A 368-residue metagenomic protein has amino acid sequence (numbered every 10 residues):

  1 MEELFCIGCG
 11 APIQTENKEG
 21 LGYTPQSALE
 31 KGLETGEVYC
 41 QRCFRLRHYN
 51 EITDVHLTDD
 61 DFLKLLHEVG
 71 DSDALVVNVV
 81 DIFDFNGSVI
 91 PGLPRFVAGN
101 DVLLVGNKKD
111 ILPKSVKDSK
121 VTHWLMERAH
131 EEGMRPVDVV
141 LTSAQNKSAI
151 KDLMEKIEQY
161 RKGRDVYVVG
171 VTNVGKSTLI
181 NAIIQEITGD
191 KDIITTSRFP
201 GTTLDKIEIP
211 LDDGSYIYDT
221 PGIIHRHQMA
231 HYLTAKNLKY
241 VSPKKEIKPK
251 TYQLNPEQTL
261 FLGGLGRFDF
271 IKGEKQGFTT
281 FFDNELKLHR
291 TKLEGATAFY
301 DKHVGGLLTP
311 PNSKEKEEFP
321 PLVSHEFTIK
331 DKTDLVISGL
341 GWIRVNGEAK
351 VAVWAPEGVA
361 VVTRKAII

Functional and structural regions predicted by a protein language model:
M1-L4, G8-L75, N100-L103, K109 (+1 more regions): Helix-rich effector regions associated with P-loop NTPase G domains
H56, D60-L63, F85-F96: Amphipathic helical hotspot of TIR/SEFIR-family domains
I82-N86, D110-P113: Short acidic, S/G/P-rich loop/turn micro-motifs used as interaction or catalytic elements
G87-I90, K114-S119, H227-A230: Conserved ATPase-coupling elements of RecA-like P-loop NTPase cores
P94-D101, G189: A short alpha->loop->secondary-structure connector
L103, I111-V174, Q185-D192, T196-S197: Canonical P-loop GTPase G-domain recognition
